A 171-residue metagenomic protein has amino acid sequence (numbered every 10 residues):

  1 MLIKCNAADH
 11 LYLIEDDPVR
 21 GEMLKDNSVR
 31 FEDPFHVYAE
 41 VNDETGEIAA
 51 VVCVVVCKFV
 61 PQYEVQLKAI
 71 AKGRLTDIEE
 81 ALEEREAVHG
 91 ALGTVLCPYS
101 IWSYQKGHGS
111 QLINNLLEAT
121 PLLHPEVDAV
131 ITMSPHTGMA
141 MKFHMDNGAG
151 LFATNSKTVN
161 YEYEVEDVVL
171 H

Functional and structural regions predicted by a protein language model:
M1-I48: Short amphipathic alpha-helix that is part of the acyltransferase structural core
E40, V54-C57, S103: GNAT/GCN5-related N-acetyltransferase fold signature
T45-I48, C53-L96: Conserved acyl-donor/pantetheine-binding loop and adjacent beta-alpha core of acyl/acetyltransferases and related
L96, L122-H136: Conserved GNAT acetyl-CoA-binding A-motif
L96-H108: A short, internal acetyl-CoA/4′-phosphopantetheine-binding micro-motif in the GNAT/acyltransferase core
S103-Y104, I131-K142, N155-E162: Conserved beta-strand-loop-alpha-helix junction that forms the acyl-donor binding cleft
K106-L122: Conserved acetyl-CoA-binding loop-helix of GNAT-fold acetyltransferases
M145-N155: Conserved acetyl-CoA-binding loop of GNAT-fold acetyltransferases
